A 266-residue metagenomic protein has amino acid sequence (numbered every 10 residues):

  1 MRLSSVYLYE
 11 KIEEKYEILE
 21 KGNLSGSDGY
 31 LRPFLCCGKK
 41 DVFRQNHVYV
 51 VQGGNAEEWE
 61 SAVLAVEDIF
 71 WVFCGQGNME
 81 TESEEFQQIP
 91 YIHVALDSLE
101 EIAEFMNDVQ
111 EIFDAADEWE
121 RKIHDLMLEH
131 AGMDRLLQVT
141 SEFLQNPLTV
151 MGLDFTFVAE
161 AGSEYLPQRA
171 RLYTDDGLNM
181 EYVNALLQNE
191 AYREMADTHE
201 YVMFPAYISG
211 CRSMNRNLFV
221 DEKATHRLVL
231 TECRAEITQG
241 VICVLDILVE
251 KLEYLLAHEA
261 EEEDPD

Functional and structural regions predicted by a protein language model:
M1-P265: Alpha-helical/coil-rich non-catalytic "connector" segments in signaling and regulatory proteins
